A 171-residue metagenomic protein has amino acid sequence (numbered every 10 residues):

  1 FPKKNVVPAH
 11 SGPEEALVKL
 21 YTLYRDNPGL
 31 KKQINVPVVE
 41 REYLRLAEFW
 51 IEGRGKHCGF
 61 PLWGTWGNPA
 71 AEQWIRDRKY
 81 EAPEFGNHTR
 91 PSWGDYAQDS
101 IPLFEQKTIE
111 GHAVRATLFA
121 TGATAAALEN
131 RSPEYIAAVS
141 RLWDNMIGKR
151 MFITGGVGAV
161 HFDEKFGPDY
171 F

Functional and structural regions predicted by a protein language model:
F1-F171: Glycan-recognition and catalytic cores of secretory/periplasmic carbohydrate-active enzymes
